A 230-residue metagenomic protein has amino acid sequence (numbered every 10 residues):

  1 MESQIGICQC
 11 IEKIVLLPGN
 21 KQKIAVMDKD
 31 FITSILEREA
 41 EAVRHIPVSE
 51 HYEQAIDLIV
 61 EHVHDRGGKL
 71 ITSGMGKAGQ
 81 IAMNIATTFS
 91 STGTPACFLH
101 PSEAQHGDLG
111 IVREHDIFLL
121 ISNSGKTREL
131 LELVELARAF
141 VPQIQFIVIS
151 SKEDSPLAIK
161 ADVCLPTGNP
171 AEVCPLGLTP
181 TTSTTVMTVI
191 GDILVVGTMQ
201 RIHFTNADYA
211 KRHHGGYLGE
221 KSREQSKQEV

Functional and structural regions predicted by a protein language model:
C8-C10: Cysteine-centered motifs
K13-V26: Short, Lys/Arg-enriched N-terminal segments with co-localized hydrophobic residues within the first ~10-30 amino acids
A25-D65: An N-terminal, well-structured beta->alpha segment
S49, S155, H213-Y217: Serine-centered coil/turn micro-motif
V60, H64, G68-I202: Glycine-rich phosphate-binding loops that contact phosphosugars or nucleotide phosphates
V173, Q200-V230: Internal, active-site/partner-interface "lid" segment
